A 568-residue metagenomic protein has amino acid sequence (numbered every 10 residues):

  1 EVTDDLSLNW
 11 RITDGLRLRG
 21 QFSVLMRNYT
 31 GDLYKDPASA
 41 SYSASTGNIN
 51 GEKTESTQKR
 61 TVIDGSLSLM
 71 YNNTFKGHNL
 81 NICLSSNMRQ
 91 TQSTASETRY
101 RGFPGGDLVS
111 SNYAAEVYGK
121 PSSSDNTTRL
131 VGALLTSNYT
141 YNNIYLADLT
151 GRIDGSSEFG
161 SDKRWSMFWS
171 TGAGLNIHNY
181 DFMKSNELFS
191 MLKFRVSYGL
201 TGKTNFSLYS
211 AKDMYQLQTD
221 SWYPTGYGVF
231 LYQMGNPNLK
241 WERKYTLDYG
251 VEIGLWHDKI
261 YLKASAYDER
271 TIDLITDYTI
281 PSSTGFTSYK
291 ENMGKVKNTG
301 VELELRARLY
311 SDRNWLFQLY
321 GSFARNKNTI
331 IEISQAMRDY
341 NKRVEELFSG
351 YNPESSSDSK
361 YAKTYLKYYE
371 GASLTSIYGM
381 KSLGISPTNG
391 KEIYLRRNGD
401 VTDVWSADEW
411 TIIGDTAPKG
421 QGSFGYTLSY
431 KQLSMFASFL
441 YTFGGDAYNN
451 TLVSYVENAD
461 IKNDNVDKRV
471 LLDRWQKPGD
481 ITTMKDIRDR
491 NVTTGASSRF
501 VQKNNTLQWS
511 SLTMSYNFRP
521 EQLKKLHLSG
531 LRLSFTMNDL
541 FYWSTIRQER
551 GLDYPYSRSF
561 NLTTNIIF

Functional and structural regions predicted by a protein language model:
E1-K35, G47-E354, A496-F568: Extracellular/periplasmic, surface-exposed regions of secreted and cell-surface proteins
M26, V401, T442-G444: Short, surface-exposed beta-strand-loop junctions and turns on beta-sheet-rich folds
T30, V404-S406, D446-N450: A short, polar/proline- and glycine-enriched secondary-structure boundary/capping micro-motif
K35, S41-Y42: N-terminal, polar/charged subdomain of small-to-medium soluble alpha/beta proteins
S41, A115, S156, P387 (+2 more regions): Extracytoplasmic gating/loop element in the C-terminal half of outer-membrane beta-barrel translocons and assembly
N50, Y232, A407, P418-K419: Flexible glycine/proline-enriched surface loops and loop-helix/loop-strand junctions
E291, R308-T416: Conserved small-residue
I330, D415-N449: Glycine-rich, aromatic-lined ligand/substrate-binding cores of catalytic and carbohydrate-binding domains
